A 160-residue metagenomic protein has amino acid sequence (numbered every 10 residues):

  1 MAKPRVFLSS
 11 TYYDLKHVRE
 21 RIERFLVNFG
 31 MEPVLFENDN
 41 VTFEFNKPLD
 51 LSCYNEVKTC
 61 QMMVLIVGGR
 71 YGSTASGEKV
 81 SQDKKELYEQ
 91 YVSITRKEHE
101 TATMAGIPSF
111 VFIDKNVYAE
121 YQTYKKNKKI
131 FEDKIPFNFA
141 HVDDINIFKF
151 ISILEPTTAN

Functional and structural regions predicted by a protein language model:
M1-I66, A105: Conserved N-terminal substructure of TIR/SEFIR domains
H17, G72-T74, V117-T123: Short catalytic/ligand-binding loop motif for oxyanion handling, primarily in non-cytosolic enzymes, centered on
E23, C53-Y54, E98-E100, I151: Short amphipathic alpha-helical segments and helix-helix/interface helices
V34, P108-F112, K126-N127: Short, well-structured secondary-structure segments
T42-L49, R70-I107: Conserved TIR/SEFIR loop-to-helix hotspot centered on a Trp-containing motif with a nearby acidic residue
S52, Q82-D83, N127-I130: Short, hinge-like loop/turn segments at secondary-structure boundaries
G69-R70, A105-S109, I113-A119: Short beta-alpha junction loops
K115-N160: C-terminal interaction surface of TIR/SEFIR-family domains
